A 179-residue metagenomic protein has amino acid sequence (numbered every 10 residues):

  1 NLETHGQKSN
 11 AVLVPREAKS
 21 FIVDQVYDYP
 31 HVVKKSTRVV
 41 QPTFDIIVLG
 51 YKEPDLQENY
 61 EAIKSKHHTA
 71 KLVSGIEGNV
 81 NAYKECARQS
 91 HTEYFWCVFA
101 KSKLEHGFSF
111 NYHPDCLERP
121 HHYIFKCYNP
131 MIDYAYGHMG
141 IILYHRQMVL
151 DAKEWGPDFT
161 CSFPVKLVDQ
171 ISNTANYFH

Functional and structural regions predicted by a protein language model:
N1-E3, F99-K103: The conserved acidic donor/metal-binding loop of glycosyltransferases
L2-R38, N111-H179: Catalytic-site signature of metal-activated, phosphate-bearing donor transferases, centered on the GT-A/GT-A-like
G6-Q7, L13-Q89: N-terminal anchoring/stem segment of glycosyltransferases
R16, L49-Y51, V98-K101, K126-Y128: Short loop/turn segments at strand-loop or loop-helix junctions that form parts of catalytic or ligand-binding pockets
E77-N79, K101-L104: Short active-site-proximal "capping" loops at secondary-structure junctions
F95: Short aromatic/hydrophobic "clamp" motif used to bind/position activated sugar donors
G107-S109: Acidic donor-diphosphate engagement hotspot in glycosyltransferases and nucleotidyltransferases that stabilizes
